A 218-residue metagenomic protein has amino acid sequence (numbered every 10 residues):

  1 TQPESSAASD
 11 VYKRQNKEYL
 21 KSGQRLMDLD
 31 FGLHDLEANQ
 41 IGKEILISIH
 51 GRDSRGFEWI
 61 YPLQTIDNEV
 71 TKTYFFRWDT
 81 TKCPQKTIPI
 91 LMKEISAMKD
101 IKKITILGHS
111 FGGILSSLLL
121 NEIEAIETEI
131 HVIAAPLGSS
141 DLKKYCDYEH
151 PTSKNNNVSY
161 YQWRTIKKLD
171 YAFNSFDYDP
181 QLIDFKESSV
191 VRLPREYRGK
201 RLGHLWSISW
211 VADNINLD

Functional and structural regions predicted by a protein language model:
T1-A8, Y12: Single conserved hydrophobic/aromatic residue that forms the stacking wall/gate of nucleotide- or nucleobase-binding
A7, Y61, I90-E94: Alpha-helical elements of Rossmann-like donor-binding domains used by nucleotide-donor carbohydrate transfer enzymes
D10-L20: Composition-driven, intrinsically disordered low-complexity tracts enriched in small residues
K21-N68: Short, surface-exposed "cap/lid" segments of acyl-processing enzymes
L46, T73-T81, Q85-Y171: Serine-dependent carboxylesterase/thioesterase catalytic core of lipase-like alpha/beta-hydrolase/SGNH enzymes
I66, V70-K72, F76, I114-S116 (+1 more regions): Polyanion-binding and phosphate-handling cores
E149-D218: C-terminal catalytic-base region of ester-bond hydrolases, centering on the histidine of the charge-relay
